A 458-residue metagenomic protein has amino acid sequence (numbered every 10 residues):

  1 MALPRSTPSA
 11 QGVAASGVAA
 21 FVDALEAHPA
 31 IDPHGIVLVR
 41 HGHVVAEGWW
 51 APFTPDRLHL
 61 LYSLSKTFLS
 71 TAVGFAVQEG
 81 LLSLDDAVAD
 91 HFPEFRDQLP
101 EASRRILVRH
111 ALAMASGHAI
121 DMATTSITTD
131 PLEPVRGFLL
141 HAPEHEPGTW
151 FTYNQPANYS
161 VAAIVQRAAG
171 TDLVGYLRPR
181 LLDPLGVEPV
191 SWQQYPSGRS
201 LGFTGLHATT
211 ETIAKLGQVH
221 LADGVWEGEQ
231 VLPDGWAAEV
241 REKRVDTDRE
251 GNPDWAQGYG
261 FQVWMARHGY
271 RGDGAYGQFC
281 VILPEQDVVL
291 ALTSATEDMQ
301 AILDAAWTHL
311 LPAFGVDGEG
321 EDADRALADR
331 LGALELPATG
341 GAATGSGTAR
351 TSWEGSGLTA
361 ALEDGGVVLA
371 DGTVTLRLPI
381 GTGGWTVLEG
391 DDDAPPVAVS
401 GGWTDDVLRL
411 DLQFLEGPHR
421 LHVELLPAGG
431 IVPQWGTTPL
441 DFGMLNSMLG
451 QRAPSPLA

Functional and structural regions predicted by a protein language model:
V13-S16, H43-G48, A87-D90, A113 (+2 more regions): Short, charged, amphipathic alpha-helices and their helix-cap/turn boundaries
G17-T54, D287-A291: A short, well-structured edge-of-sheet supersecondary motif
A19, G42, H59-D85, A111 (+2 more regions): Active-site SXXK
L60, E79-S116, L140, A168-A208: Active-site helix/loop module of the DD-peptidase/beta-lactamase fold, centered on the serine-lysine SxxK catalytic
A157-I164, G202-V225, Q278-A295: Active-site-proximal alpha-helical segments within enzyme catalytic domains
D234-L290: Active-site Gly/Thr loop motif
G274-E335: Structured C-terminal helix/loop/strand segments within mature extracytoplasmic catalytic/sensor domains
E319-A458: Peripheral terminal and inter-domain segments
